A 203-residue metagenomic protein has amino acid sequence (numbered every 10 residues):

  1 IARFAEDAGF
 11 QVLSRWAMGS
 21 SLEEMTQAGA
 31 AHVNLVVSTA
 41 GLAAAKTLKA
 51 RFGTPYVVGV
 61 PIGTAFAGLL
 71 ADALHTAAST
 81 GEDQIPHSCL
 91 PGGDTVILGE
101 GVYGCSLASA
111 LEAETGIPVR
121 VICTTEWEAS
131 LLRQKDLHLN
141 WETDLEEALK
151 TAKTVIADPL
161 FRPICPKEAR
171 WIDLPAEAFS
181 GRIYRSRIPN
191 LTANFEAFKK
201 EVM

Functional and structural regions predicted by a protein language model:
I1-M203: An N-terminal assembly and electron-transfer interface module characteristic of large anaerobic redox and radical
